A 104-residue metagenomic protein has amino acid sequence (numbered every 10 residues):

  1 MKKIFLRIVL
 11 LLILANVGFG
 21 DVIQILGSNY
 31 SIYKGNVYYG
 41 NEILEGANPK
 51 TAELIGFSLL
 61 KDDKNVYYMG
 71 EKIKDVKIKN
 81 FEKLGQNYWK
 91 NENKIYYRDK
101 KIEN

Functional and structural regions predicted by a protein language model:
M1-K2, L60: Generic cytosolic/nucleocytoplasmic N-terminal low-complexity/intrinsically disordered segments
K2-L11: Sec-dependent signal peptide recognition, specifically the positively charged N-region followed immediately by
L11-G20: Hydrophobic h-region of N-terminal signal peptides that target proteins for export in Gram-negative bacteria
F19-N104: Non-catalytic tandem-repeat scaffold regions and their flanking low-complexity/translocation tails
